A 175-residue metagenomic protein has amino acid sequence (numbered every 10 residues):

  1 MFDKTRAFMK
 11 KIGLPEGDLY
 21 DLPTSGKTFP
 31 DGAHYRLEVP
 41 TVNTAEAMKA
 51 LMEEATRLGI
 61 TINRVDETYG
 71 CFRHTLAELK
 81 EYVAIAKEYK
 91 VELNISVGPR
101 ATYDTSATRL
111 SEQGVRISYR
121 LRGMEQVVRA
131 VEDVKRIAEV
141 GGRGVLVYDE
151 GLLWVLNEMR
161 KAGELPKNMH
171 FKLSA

Functional and structural regions predicted by a protein language model:
M1-G59, T75: N-terminal basic/disordered segments at the start of proteins
K10, T41-K49, E53, V65-A162 (+1 more regions): Active-site beta->alpha loop and helix N-cap motifs at the rims of alpha/beta catalytic domains
I60-R64: A generic structural motif
